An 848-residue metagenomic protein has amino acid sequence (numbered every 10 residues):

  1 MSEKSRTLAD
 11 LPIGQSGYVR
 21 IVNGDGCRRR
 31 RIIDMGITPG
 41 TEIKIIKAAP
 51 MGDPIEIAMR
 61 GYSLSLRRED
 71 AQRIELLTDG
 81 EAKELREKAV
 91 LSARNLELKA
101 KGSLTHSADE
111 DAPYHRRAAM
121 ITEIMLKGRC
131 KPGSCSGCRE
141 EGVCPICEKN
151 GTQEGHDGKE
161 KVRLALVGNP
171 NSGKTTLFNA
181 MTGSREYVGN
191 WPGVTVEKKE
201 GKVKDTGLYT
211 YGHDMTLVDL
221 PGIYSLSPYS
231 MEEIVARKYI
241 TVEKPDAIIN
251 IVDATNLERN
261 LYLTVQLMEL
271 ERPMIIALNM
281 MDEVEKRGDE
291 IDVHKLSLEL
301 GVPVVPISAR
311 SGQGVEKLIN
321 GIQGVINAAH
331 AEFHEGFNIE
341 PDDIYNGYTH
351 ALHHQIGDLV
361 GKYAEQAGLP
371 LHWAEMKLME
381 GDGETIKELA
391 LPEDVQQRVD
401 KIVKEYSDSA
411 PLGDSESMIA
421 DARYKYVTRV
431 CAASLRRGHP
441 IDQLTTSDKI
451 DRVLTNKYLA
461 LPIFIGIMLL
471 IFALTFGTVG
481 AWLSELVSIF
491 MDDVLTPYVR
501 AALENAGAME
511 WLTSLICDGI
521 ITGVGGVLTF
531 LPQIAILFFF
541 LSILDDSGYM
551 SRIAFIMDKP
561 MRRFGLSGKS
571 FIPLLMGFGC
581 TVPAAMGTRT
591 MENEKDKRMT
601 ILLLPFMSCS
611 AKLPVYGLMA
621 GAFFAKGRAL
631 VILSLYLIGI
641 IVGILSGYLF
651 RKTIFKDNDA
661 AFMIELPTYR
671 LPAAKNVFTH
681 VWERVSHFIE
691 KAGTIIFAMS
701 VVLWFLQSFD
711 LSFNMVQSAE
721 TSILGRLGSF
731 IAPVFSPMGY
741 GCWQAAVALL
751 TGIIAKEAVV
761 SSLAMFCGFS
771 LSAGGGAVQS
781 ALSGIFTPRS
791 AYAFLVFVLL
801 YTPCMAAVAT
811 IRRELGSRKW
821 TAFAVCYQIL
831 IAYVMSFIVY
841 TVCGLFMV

Functional and structural regions predicted by a protein language model:
I124-S225: Conserved G1/Walker A P-loop phosphate-binding module
K204, L208-Y209, V235-V304, V615: Conserved C-terminal guanine-recognition region of P-loop GTPase G domains, centered on the G4
I275, E285-G438: Alpha-helical transmembrane helix bundles of large polytopic membrane transport and channel proteins
Y406-S407, D414, M418, T478-I520 (+3 more regions): Extended, low-charge hydrophobic alpha-helical regions
A432-S447, A502-T513, I664-T679, V716-L724: Short, membrane-interfacial amphipathic segments enriched in basic
L454-F555: Core alpha-helical transmembrane segments of integral membrane proteins
I489-P497, S551-T581, K656-H680, L724-R726 (+1 more regions): Juxtamembrane inter-helical linkers in multi-pass membrane proteins
F606, S610-L633, A806-S817, I838-V848: Transmembrane helix-loop junctions at the membrane interface of multipass transporters and ion channels
